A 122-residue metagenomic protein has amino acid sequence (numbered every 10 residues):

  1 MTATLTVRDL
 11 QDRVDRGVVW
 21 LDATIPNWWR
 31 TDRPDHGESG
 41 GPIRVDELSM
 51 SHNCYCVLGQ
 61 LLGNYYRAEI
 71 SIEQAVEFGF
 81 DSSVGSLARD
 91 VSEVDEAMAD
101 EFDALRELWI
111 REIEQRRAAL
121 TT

Functional and structural regions predicted by a protein language model:
M1-T2, D32-S39, A118-T122: Polar low-complexity intrinsically disordered regions
T2-L5, D9-W29, E38-I43, Y65-A88 (+2 more regions): Catalytic phosphate/metal-binding cores of nucleic-acid and nucleotide-processing enzymes, i.e., regions that mediate
D15, A23-T24, M50, Y55 (+2 more regions): Alpha-helical structural elements
R33-A68: Amphipathic, interaction-prone secondary-structure segments
F80, V84-G85, V91-A97, E101: Activation targets extended, charge/polar-rich intrinsically disordered C-terminal tails
E96-T122: Active-site or metal-binding loop neighborhoods of secreted/extracellular toxin and effector enzymes
